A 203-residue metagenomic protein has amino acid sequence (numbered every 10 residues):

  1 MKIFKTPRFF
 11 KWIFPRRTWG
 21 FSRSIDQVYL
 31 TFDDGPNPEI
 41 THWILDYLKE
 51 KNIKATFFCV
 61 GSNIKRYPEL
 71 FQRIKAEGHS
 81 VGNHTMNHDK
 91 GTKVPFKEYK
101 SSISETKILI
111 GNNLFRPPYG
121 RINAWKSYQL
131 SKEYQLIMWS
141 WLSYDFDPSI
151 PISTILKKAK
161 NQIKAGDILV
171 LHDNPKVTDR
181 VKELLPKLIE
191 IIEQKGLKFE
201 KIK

Functional and structural regions predicted by a protein language model:
M1-T31, P36-E50, R66-E69, K187-K203: N-terminal pre-catalytic segment of deacetylase/amide-hydrolase enzymes
F32-D34, F57-S62, N83-T85, P117-Y119 (+3 more regions): A cross-domain feature marking catalytic cores of carbohydrate-active enzymes and several ubiquitous metabolic/repair
G35-E39, F58-Y67, D89-K97, R116-N123 (+2 more regions): Acidic-and-aromatic substrate-binding clefts and catalytic sites of carbohydrate-active enzymes
L45-K54, H79-S80, M86, F96-A124 (+2 more regions): CE4/NodB-like, metal-dependent polysaccharide N-deacetylase domain that modifies extracellular/periplasmic N-acetylated
E50-E77: A short, conserved beta-to-alpha structural element at the edge of catalytic cores that scaffolds binding
K51-I53, A76-V81, L130-W139: Glycine-enriched alpha-helix->loop->beta-strand junction motifs that scaffold or abut catalytic
R121-K160, G196-K203: His/Asp/Glu-enriched short active-site or ligand-binding loop at hydrolase and phosphoryl-transfer sites
A159-K203: Catalytic grooves of carbohydrate-active enzymes
